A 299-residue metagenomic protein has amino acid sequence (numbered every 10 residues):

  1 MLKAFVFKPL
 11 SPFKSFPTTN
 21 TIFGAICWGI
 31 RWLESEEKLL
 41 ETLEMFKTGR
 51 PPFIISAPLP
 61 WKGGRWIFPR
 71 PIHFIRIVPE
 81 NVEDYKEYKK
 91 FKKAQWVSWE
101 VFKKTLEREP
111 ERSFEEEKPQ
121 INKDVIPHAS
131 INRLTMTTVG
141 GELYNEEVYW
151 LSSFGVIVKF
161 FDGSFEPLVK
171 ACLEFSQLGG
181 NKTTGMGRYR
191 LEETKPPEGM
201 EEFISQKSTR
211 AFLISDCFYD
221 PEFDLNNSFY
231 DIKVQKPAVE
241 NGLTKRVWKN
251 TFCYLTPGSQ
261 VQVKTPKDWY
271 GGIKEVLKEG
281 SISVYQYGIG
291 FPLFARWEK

Functional and structural regions predicted by a protein language model:
M1-K299: Conserved active-site/ligand-binding neighborhood in enzyme cores
